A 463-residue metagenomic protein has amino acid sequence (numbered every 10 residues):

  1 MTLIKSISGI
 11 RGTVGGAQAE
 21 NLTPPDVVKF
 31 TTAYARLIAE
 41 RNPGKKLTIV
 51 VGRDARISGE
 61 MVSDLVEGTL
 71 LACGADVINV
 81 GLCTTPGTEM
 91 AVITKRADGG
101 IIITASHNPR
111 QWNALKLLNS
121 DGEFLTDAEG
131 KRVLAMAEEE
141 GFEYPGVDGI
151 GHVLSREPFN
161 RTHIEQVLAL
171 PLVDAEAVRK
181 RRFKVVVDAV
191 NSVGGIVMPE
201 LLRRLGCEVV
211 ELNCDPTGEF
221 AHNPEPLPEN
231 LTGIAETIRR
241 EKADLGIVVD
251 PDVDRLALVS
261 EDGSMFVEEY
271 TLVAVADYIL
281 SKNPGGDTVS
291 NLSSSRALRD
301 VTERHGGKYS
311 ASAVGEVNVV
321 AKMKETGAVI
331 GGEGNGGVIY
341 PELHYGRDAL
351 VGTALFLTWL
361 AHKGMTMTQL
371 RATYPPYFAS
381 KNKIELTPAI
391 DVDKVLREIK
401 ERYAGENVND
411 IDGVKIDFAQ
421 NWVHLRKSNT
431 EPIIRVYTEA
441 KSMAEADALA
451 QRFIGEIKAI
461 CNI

Functional and structural regions predicted by a protein language model:
M1-G68, A72-C73, V153-V185: An N-terminal, well-structured beta->alpha segment
T13, N113-E241: Gly/Ser/Thr-enriched, mixed-charge loops and adjacent short helices that form phosphate/oxyanion-binding elements
R36, T48-W112, E200-V259: N-terminal small/polar loop signature for handling phosphorylated ligands or for N-terminal nucleophile
V51-R53, V187-A189, S260, E342 (+1 more regions): Short glycine-centered, acidic/aromatic-flanked micro-motifs in structured strand/loop junctions that mark active-site
L117-S120, A257-E261, I339-P341: Short beta-strand-to-turn element immediately C-terminal to the catalytic PLP-Schiff-base lysine in fold type I
K131-E165, A169, S260-G334, I339: Proline/glycine-rich low-complexity loops and linkers
L245, S281-I463: Phosphate-binding and adjacent anionic-ligand microenvironments
